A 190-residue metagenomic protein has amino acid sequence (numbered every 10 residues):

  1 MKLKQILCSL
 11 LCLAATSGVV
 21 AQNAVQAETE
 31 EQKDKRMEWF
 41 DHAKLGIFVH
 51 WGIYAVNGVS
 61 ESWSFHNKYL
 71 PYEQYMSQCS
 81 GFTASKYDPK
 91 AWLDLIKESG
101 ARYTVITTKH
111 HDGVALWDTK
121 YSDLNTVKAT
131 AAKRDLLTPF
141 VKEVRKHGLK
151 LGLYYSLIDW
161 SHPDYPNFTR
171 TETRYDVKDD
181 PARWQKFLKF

Functional and structural regions predicted by a protein language model:
M1-A24: Bacterial Sec-dependent N-terminal signal peptides
Q22-F190: Mature catalytic domains of secreted/periplasmic carbohydrate-active enzymes
